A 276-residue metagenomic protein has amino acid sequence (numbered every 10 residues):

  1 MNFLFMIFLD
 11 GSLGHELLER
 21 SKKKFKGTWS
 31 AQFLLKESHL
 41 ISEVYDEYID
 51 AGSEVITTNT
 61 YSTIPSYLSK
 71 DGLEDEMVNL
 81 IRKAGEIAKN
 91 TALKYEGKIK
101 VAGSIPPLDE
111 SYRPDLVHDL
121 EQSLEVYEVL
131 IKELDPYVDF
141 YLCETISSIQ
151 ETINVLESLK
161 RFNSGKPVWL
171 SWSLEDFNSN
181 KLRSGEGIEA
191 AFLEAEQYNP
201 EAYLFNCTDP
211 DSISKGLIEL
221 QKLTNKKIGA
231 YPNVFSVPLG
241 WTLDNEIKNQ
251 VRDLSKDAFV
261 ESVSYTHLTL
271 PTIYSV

Functional and structural regions predicted by a protein language model:
N2-L35, Y61-L68, G97-L120, W172-S179 (+1 more regions): N-terminal small/glycine-rich loop or linker at the start of catalytic domains across soluble metabolic enzymes
G11, Y48, A88, Y141 (+1 more regions): Conserved, mostly hydrophobic/aromatic
W29-L35, V55-M77, L142-T152: Glycine-rich, proline-tolerant flexible connector loops at the mouths of alpha/beta enzymes
V55, I81, G85-I131, F140: Active-site beta->alpha loop and helix N-cap motifs at the rims of alpha/beta catalytic domains
L73-K94, L156-L170, L223-I228: Alpha-helix-loop-beta-strand connector modules within alpha/beta enzyme cores
L142-I153, L204-E219, S275: Active-site glycine- and acidic-residue-rich loops that bind and position anionic ligands or nucleotide-like cofactors
E175-R183, G187-Y265: Catalytic-face loop-and-helix region of soluble metabolic enzyme cores
H267-V276: Single conserved hydrophobic/aromatic residue that forms the stacking wall/gate of nucleotide- or nucleobase-binding
